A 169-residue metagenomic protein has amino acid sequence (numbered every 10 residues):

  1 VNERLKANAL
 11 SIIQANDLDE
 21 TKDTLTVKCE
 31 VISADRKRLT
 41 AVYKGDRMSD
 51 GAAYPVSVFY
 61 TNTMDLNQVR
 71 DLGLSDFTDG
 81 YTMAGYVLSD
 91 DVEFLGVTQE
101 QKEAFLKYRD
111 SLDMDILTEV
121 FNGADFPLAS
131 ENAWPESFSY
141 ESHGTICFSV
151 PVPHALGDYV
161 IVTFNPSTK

Functional and structural regions predicted by a protein language model:
V1-K169: Compositionally biased intrinsically disordered regions enriched in Thr/Gly
